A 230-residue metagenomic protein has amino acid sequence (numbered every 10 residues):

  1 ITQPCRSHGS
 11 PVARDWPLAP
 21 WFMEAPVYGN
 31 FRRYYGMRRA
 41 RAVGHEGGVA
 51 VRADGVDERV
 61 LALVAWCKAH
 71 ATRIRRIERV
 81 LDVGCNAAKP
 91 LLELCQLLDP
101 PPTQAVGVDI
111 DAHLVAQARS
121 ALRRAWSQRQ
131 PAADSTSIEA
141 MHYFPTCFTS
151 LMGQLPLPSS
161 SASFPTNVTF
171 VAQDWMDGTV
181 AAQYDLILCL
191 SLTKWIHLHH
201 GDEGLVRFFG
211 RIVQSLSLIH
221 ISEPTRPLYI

Functional and structural regions predicted by a protein language model:
G29-G44, V51-R76, E93: Conserved alpha-helix/loop element of class I SAM-dependent methyltransferases that forms part of the SAM/SAH-binding
R76-N86: Conserved class I S-adenosyl-L-methionine
A87-P100: Conserved SAM-binding loop of SAM-dependent methyltransferases across substrates and taxa, primarily the Class I
A118-R119: Conserved SAM-binding loop
R124-G178: S-adenosyl-L-methionine
T179-I187: A short acidic, Gly/Pro-enriched loop at the edge of an enzyme's catalytic core that lines a small-molecule cofactor
V206-L218: A short glycine-rich, Lys/Arg-flanked "PGG" loop and its adjoining helix->strand segment in the class I
S217-I230: Residue-level detector of conserved catalytic or cofactor/ligand-binding positions in enzyme active sites
